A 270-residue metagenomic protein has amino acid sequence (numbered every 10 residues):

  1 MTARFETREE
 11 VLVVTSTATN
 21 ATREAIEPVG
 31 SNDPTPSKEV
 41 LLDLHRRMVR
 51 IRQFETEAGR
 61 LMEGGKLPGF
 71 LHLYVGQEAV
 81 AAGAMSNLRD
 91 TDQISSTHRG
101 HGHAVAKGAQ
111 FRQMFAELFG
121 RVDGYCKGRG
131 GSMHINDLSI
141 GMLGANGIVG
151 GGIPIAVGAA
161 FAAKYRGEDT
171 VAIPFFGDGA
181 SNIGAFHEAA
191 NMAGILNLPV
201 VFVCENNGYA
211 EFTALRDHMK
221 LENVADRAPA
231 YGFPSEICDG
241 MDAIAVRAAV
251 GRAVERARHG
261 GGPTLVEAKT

Functional and structural regions predicted by a protein language model:
T2-R99: N-terminal amphipathic, basic-rich helices that act as targeting or association modules
D33-R46, R50, H72, H103 (+5 more regions): Catalytic cores of large soluble enzymes that bind and process phosphate-bearing ligands
T56, K66-L196, A214-K220, A225 (+1 more regions): Cofactor-binding active-site loop characterized by glycine-rich and histidine/acidic residues
E57-L61, A172, G261-L265: Flexible, glycine/charged-enriched surface loops at secondary-structure junctions
V200-F202: A positional/architectural concept
C204-T270: Thiamine diphosphate
